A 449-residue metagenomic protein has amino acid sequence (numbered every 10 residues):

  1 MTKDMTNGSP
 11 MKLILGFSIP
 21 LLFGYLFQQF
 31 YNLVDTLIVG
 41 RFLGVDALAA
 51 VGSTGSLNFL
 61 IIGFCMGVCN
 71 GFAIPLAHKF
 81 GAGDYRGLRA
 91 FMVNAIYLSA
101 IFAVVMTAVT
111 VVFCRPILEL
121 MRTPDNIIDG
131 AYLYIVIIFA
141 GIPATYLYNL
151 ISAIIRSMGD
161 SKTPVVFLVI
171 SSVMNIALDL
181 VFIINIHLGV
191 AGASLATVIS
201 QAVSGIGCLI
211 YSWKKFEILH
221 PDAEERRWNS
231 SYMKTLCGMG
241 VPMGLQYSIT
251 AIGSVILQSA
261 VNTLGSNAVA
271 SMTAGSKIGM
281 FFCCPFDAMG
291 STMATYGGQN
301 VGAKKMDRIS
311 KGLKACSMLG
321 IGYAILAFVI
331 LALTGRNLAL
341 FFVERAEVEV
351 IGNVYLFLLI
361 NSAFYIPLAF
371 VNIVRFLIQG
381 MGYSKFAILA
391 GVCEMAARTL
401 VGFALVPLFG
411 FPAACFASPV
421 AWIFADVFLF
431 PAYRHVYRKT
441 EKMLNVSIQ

Functional and structural regions predicted by a protein language model:
M1-S18, L76-G141, N185-V241, G297-F364 (+1 more regions): Short alpha-helical transmembrane segments in multi-pass integral membrane proteins
N7, M11-F30, V34, L57 (+8 more regions): Residue-level signal for short hydrophobic patches within transmembrane helices of multi-pass membrane transporters
G16-D35, I137, Y148, S171 (+4 more regions): Transmembrane helical elements of multi-pass membrane transporters/channels
L26, F30-A49, L118-D125, V181-L188 (+6 more regions): Helix-terminus/linker motif at the lipid-water interface of multi-pass membrane proteins
L33-T36, A108, L150-I154, V173-V181 (+6 more regions): Alpha-helical transmembrane segments of multipass membrane proteins
V39-F59, D125-G130, V190-A191, Y232-M239 (+5 more regions): Interfacial/gating helices of multi-pass transporter permease domains
L48-A108, T145-P164, S271-G335, L368-G382 (+1 more regions): Small-residue-rich hydrophobic transmembrane alpha-helices
C69, I137-R156, P164-S172, A193-C208 (+4 more regions): Short runs within selected transmembrane alpha-helices of multi-pass transporters and secretion channels
